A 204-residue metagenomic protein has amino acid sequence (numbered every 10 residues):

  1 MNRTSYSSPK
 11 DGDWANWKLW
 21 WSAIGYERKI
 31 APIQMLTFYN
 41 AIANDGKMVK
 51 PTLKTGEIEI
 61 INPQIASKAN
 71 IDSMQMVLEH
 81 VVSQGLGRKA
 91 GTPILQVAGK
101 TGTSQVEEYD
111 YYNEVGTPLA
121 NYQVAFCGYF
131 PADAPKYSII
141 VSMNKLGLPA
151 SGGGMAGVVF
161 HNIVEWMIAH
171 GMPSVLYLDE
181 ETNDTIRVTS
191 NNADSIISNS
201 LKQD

Functional and structural regions predicted by a protein language model:
M1-M143, I197, L201-D204: Beta-lactam-recognizing serine transpeptidase/beta-lactamase-like catalytic domain environment
M48-T55, V141, S151-V158, L176-D179: Composition- and surface-driven signal marking solvent-exposed, interaction-prone regions in large proteins
E59-N62, G157-D204: Short, gly/Ser/Thr-rich active-site loops of penicillin-recognizing serine hydrolases
A66, L119, L148-V159: Short alpha-helix boundary/capping segments
G147-P149, A169-H170: Short beta-strands and strand-coil junctions in structured, solvent-facing domains, enriched
